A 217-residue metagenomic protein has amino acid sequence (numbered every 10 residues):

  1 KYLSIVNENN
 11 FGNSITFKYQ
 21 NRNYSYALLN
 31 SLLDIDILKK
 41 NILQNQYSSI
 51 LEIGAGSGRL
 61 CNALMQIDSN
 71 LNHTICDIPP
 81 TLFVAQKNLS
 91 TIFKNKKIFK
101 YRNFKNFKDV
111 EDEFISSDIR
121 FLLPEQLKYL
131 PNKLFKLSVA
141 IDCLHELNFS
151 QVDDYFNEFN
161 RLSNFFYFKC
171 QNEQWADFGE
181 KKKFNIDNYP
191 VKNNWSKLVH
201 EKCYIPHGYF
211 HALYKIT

Functional and structural regions predicted by a protein language model:
K1-N45: Conserved Class I S-adenosyl-L-methionine-dependent methyltransferase catalytic core
Q46-G56: Conserved class I S-adenosyl-L-methionine
S57-D68: Conserved SAM-binding loop of SAM-dependent methyltransferases across substrates and taxa, primarily the Class I
L89-P131: S-adenosyl-L-methionine
V139: A conserved beta-strand element that flanks and buttresses the S-adenosyl-L-methionine
E146-F159: A short, conserved alpha-helix within the catalytic core of class I
L162-Q174: Conserved beta-strand signature within the Rossmann-like core of class I S-adenosyl-L-methionine
